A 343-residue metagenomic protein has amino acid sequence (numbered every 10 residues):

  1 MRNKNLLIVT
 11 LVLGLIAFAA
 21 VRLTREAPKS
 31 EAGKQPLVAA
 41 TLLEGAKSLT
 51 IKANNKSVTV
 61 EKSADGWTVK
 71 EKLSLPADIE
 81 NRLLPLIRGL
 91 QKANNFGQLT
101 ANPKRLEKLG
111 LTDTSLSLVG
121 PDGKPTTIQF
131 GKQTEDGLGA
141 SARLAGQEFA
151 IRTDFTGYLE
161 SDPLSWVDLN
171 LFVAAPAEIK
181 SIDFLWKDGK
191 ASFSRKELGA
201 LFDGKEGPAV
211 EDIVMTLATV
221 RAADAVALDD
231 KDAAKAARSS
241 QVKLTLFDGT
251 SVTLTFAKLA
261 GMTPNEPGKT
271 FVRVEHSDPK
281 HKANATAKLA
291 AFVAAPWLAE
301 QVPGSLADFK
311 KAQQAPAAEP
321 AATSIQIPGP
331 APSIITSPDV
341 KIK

Functional and structural regions predicted by a protein language model:
M1-K343: Secondary-structure "cap/kink" motif recognition
